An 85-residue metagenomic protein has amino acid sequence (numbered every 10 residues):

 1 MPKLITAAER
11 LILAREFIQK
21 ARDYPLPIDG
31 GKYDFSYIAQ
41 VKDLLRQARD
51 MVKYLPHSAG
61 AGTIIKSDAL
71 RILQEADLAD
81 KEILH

Functional and structural regions predicted by a protein language model:
M1-H85: Long, charged/polar, soluble alpha-helical segments
